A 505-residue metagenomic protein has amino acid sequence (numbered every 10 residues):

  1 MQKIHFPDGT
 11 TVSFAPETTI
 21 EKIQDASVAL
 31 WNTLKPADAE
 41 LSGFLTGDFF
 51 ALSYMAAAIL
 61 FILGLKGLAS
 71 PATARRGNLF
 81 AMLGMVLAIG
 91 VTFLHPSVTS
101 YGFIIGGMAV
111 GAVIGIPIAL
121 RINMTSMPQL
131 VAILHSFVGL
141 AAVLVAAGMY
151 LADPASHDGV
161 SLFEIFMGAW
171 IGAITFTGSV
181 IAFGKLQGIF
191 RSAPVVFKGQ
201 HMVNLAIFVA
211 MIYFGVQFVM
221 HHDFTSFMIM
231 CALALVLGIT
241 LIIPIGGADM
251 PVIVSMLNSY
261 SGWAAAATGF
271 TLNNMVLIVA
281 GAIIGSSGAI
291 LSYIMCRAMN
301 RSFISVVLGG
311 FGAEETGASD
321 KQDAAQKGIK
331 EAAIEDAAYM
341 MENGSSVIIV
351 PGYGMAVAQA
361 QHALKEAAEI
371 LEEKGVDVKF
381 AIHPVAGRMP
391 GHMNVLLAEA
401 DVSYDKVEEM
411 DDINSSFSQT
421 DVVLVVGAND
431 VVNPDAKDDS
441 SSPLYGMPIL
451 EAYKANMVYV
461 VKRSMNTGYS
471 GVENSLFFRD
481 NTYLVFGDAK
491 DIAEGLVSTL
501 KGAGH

Functional and structural regions predicted by a protein language model:
L45-A58, S97-G111, S161-F176, H222-L233: Structural signature of hydrophobic alpha-helical transmembrane segments
A58, F80-A88, T92, F103 (+12 more regions): Alpha-helical transmembrane segments in multi-pass membrane proteins
L60-T73, A112-V131, S179-P194, L237-M250 (+1 more regions): C-terminal ends of transmembrane helices
R75-L83, I104, S126-V138, P194-N204 (+1 more regions): Cytoplasmic-side transmembrane-helix entry/capping segments in multi-pass membrane proteins
T92-I105, P117-P128, V143-D158, K185: Transmembrane alpha-helix boundary signature
G148-H157, M220-T225, V252, S259-A280: Transmembrane helix-loop junctions at the membrane interface of multipass transporters and ion channels
I283-G344: Membrane-interfacial segments at transmembrane helix termini in multi-pass membrane proteins
D323-H505: Structured cytosolic domains appended to multi-pass membrane proteins
